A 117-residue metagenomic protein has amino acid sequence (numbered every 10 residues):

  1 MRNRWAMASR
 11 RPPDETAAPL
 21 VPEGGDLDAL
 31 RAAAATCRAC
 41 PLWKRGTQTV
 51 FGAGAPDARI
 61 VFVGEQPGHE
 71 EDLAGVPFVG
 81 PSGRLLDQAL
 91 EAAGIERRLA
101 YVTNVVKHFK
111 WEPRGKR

Functional and structural regions predicted by a protein language model:
R2-R117: A polyanion-binding, active-site-adjacent surface
